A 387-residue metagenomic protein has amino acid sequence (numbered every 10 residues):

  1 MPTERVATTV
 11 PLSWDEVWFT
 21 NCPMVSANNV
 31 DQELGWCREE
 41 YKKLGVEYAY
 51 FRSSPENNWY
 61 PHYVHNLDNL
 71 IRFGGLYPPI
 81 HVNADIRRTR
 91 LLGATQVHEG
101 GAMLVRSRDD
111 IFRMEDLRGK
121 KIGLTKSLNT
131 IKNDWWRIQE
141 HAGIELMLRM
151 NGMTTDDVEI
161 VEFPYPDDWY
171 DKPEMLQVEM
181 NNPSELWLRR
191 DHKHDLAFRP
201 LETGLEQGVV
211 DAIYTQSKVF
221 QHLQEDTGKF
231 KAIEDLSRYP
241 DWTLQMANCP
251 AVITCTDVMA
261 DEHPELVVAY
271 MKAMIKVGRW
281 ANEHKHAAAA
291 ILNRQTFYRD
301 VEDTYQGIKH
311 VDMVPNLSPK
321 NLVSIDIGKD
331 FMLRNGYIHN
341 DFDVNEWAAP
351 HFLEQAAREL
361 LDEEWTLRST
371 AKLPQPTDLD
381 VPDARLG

Functional and structural regions predicted by a protein language model:
P2-K172, S217, P376-G387: Short, glycine-/small- and polar/acidic-enriched structural segments that line small-molecule recognition paths
P2-T3, L333-G387: Conserved C-terminal helix/tail region of periplasmic/extracytoplasmic solute-binding proteins
R38-K43, Y239-T243, M313-K320: Short, solvent-exposed loop/beta-turn-alpha elements that line the ligand-binding surface or hinge of extracytoplasmic
E39, E115, A142-L146, T203 (+5 more regions): Solvent-exposed, polar/charged alpha-helical surfaces in well-ordered, non-transmembrane soluble domains, broadly
K43-F51, M153-I160, E265, T296-K309 (+1 more regions): Short, surface-exposed acidic
Y77, W169-N293: Pocket-lining segment of extracytoplasmic ligand-binding domains
R90-V97, E159-F163, K229-A247, D343: Short beta-strand->loop
A260-H339: Secondary-structure end/capping motifs
